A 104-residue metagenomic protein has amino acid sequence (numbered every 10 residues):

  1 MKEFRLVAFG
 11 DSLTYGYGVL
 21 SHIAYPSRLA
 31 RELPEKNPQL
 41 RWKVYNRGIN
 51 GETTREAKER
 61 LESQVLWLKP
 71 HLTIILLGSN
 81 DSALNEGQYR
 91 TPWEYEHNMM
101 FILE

Functional and structural regions predicted by a protein language model:
M1-N50, R55, E62-K69: Serine-esterase "nucleophile elbow" of acetyl-processing enzymes
R31-L40, E56-E104: Alpha-helical cap/lid subdomain in secreted, periplasmic, or secretory-pathway luminal O-acyl-processing enzymes
